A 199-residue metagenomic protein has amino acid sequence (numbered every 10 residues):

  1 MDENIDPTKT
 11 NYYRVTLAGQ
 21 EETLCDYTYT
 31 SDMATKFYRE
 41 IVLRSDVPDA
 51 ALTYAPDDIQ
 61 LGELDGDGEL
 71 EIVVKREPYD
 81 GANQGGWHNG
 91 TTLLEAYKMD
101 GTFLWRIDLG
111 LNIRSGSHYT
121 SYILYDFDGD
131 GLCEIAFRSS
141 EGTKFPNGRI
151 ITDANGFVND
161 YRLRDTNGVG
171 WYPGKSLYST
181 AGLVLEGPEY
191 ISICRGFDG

Functional and structural regions predicted by a protein language model:
D2-G199: Beta-propeller-forming repeat regions
